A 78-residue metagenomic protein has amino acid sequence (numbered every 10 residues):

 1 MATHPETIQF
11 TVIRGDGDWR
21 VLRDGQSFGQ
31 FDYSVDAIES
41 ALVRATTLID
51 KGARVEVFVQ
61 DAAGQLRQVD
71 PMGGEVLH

Functional and structural regions predicted by a protein language model:
M1-T7, D36, L48, H78: Short, solvent-exposed secondary-structure boundary motifs
A2-S27: Short aromatic-glycine-(Arg/Gly/Cys) micro-motifs in beta-strand/loop hairpins
T11, I49-D50: Short loop/turn motifs at secondary-structure junctions and domain boundaries
R14-D16, D32-V35, D70-G73: Solvent-exposed, flexible loop/coil residues
D24-D36: A short, exposed loop/beta-hairpin motif centered on an aromatic-Gly-Thr core
S34-A45: Charged, amphipathic alpha-helical segments
D50-H78: Short, mixed-charge low-complexity intrinsically disordered segments
